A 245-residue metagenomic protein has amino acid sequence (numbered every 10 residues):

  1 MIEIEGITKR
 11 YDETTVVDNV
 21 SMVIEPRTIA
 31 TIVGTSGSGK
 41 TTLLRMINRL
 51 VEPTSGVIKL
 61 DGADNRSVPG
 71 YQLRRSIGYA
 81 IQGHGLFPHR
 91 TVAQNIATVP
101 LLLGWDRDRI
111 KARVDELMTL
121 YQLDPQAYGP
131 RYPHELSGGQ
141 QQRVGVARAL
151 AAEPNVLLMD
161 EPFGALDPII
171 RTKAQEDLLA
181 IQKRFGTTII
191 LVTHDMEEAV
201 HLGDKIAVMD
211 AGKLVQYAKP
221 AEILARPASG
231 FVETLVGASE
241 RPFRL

Functional and structural regions predicted by a protein language model:
N48: Helix-to-loop junction immediately C-terminal to a conserved catalytic motif
N65-G78, L102, R226-P227: ABC ATPase NBD coupling module
R131-L136, Q140: Conserved ABC ATPase signature
E153: Conserved catalytic motifs of ABC-family nucleotide-binding domains
L157-D160: Catalytic Walker B motif of ABC-type/P-loop ATPase nucleotide-binding domains
Y217-A218, R226: ABC ATPase "signature
